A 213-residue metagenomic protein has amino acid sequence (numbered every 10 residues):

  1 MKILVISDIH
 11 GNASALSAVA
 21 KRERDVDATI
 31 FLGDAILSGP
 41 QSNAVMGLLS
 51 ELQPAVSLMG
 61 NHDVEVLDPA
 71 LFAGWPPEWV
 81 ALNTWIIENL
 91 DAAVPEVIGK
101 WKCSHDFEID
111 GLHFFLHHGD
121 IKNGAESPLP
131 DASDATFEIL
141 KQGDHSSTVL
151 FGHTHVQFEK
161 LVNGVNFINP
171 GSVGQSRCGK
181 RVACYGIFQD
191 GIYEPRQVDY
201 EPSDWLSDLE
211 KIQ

Functional and structural regions predicted by a protein language model:
K2-G99: Core catalytic region of metal-dependent phosphoesterases/phosphodiesterases, especially metallo-beta-lactamase-like
K2-H10, H113-D120, F167-G171: Active-site-proximal beta-strand elements of phosphoester/diester hydrolases
H10-A15, L37-P40, D63-L67, G124 (+2 more regions): Active-site environment of divalent metal-dependent phosphoester hydrolases
R22-V26, L52, I109-D110, Q142-H145 (+1 more regions): Glycine-rich phosphate-binding loop signature in dinucleotide/nucleotide-binding domains
G74-A81, G111-D144, S176: Active-site-proximal segments of metal-dependent phosphoesterases and phosphodiesterases across multiple
C103-G111, K160-V162: Short acidic-hydrophobic surface loop/beta-edge motif
D131-K160, V165-I168: Anionic-ligand binding region
K160-Q213: Acidic, His/Gly-rich catalytic cores of divalent-metal-dependent hydrolytic chemistry
